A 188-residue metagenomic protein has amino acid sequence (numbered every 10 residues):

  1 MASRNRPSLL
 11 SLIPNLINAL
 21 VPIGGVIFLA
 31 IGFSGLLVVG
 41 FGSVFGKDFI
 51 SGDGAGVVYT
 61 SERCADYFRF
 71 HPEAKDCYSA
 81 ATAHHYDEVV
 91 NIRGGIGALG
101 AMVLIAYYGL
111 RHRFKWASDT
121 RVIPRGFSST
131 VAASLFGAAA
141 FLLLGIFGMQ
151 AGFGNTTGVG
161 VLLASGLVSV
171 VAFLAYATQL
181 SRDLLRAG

Functional and structural regions predicted by a protein language model:
A2-L9, A106-F127, T178-G188: Cytoplasmic membrane-interface regions of multi-pass membrane proteins
L9-F28, R121-L135: Alpha-helical transmembrane segments and their helix-start/interface "positive-inside/aromatic belt" motifs in integral
L12-L16, L20, D87-G95, I123 (+1 more regions): Hydrophobic, aromatic-rich alpha-helical transmembrane segments and their membrane-interface anchor motifs
V21-F41, F45, V131-L142: Hydrophobic alpha-helical membrane-insertion segments
F33-D53, A74, L144-G152: Membrane-helix interface motif
V44-Y86, I92, T157-G160, T178-L184: Long, glycine/tryptophan/cysteine-rich extracytoplasmic
N91-R111, G166-A172: Generic alpha-helical transmembrane segments
G137-G188: Alpha-helical transmembrane segments of multi-pass integral membrane proteins, characterized by long hydrophobic
